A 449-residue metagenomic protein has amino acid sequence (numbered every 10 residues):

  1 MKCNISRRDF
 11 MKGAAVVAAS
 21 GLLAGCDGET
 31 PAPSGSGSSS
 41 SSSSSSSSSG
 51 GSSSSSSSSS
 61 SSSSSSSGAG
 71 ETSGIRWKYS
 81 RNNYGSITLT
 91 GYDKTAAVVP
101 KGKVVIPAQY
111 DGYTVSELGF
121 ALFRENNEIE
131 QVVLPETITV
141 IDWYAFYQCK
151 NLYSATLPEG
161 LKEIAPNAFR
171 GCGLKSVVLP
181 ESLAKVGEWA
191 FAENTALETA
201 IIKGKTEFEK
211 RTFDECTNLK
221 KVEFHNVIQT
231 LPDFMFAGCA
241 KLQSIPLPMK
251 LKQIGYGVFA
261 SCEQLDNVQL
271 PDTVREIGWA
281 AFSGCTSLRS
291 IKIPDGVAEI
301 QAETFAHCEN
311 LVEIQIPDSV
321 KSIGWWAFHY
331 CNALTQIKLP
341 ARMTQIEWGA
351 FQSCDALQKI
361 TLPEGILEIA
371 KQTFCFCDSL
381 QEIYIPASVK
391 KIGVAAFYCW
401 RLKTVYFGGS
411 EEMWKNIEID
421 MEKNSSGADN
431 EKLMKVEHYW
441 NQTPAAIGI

Functional and structural regions predicted by a protein language model:
K2-A18: N-terminal secretory signal peptides and thylakoid transit peptides that target proteins across membranes
A24-G25: C-terminal motif of bacterial Sec signal peptides marking the signal peptidase cleavage site
G28: Short, conserved catalytic or interaction motifs in soluble domains
P31-A69: Ser/Thr/Gly/Pro-rich low-complexity, disordered linker/stalk segments of secreted and cell-surface proteins
G70-T95: Short beta-strand/loop segment at the start of cytosolic alpha/beta domains
K78-Y84, V99-S116, N127-V140, K150-E163 (+13 more regions): Structural signature of tandem-repeat unit edges
A121, W143-A145, A165-A168, G187-A190 (+9 more regions): Consensus positions within tandem repeat domains that build extended binding/scaffold surfaces
I417-S425: Short, aromatic/basic amphipathic alpha-helical patches
